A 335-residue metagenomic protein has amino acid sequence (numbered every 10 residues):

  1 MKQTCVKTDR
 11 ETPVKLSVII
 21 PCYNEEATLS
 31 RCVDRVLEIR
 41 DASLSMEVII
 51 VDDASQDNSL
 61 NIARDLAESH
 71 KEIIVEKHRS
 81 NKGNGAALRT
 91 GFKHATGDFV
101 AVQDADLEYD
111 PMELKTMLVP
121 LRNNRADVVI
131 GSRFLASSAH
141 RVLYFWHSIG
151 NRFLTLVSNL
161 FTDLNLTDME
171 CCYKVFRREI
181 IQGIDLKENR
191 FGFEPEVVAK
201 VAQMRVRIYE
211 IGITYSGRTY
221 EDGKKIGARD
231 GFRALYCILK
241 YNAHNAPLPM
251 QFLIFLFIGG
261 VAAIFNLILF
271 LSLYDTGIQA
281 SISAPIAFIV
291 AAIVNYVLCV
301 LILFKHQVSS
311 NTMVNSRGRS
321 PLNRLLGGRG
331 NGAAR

Functional and structural regions predicted by a protein language model:
M1-K15, D163, L186-D275, F288 (+1 more regions): Hydrophobic helical membrane-anchoring modules
L16-E25, C32, I39, V51: A conserved hydrophobic helix/loop-capping motif in glycosyltransferases and polysaccharide synthases
A27-R31, D57-L66: Acidic helix N-cap motif at the loop->helix transition within catalytic regions of sugar-transfer enzymes
R35-S45: Short, acidic, metal-binding catalytic loop of nucleotide-sugar glycosyltransferases
S45-I49, L60-H94: Conserved donor nucleotide-binding strand/loop of the catalytic core
D52-L60, L107: A conserved acidic beta->alpha catalytic loop
E76-H94, F99, P111-F191, R218-L235: Acceptor/aglycone-binding surface of glycosyltransferases and processive sugar-polymer synthases
